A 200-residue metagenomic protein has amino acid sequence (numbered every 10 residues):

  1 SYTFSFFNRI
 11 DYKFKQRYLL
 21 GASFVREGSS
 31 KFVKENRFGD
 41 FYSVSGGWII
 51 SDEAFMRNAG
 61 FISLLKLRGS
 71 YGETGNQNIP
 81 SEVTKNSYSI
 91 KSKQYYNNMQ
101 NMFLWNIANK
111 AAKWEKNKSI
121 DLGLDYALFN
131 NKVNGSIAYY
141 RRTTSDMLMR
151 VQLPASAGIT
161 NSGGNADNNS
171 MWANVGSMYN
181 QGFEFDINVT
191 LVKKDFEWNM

Functional and structural regions predicted by a protein language model:
S1-M200: Extracellular/periplasmic, surface-exposed regions of secreted and cell-surface proteins
